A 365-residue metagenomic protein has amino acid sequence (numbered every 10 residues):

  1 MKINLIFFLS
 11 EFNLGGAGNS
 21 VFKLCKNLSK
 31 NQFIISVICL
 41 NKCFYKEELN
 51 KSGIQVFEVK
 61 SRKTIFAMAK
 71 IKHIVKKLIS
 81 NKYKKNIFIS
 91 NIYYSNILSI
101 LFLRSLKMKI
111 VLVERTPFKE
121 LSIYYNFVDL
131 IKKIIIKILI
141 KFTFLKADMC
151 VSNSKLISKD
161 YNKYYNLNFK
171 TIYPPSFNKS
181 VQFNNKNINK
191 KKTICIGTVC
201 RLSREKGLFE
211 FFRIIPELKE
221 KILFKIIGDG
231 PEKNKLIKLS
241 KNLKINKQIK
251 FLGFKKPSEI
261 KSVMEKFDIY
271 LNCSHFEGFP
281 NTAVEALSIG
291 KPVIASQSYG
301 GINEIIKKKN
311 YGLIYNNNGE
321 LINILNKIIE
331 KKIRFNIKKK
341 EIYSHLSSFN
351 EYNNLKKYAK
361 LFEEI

Functional and structural regions predicted by a protein language model:
F7-G15, N19-K23, N27-A67, I157-N162: N-terminal strand-loop element at the rim of the active site of nucleotide-sugar-dependent glycosyltransferases
G15-K26, I194, T198-E217, P231-I237 (+1 more regions): A conserved mid-protein helix/loop that constitutes part of the nucleotide-sugar donor-binding site
I38, P292-S296: Short hydrophobic beta-strand element within catalytic cores of glycosyltransferases and related nucleotide-activated
F57, K141-F183: Donor nucleotide-sugar binding/catalytic pocket of nucleotide-sugar-dependent glycosyltransferases
S90-N96, E114: Short His-centered aromatic/hydrophobic patch
F144, F254-K255, S262-F267, I306: Short alpha-helical donor nucleotide-sugar binding micro-motif in glycosyltransferases
H275: Aromatic "clamp/platform" in nucleotide-sugar-dependent glycosyltransferases that forms part of the donor/acceptor
K308-G319, K327-I333: Conserved acidic donor-binding segment of nucleotide-sugar-dependent glycosyltransferases
